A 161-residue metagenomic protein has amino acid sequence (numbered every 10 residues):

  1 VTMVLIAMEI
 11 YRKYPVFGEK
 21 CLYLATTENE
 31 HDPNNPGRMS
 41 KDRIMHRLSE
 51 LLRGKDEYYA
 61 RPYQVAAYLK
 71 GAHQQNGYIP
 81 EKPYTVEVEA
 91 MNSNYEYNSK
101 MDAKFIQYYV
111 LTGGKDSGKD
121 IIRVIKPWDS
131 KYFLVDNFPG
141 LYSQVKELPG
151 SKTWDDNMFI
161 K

Functional and structural regions predicted by a protein language model:
V1-A67: Core segments of small alpha/beta cavity-forming domains
N29, N34-N35, N76, N92-N94 (+3 more regions): Detector for Asparagine
R61, I79-K82, K126, F138: Intrinsic-disorder/low-complexity coil detector
Y63-S117: Acidic, glycine-rich flexible loop segments
Q107-Y109, G114-K161: Short beta-strand edge/turn micro-motifs at domain boundaries
